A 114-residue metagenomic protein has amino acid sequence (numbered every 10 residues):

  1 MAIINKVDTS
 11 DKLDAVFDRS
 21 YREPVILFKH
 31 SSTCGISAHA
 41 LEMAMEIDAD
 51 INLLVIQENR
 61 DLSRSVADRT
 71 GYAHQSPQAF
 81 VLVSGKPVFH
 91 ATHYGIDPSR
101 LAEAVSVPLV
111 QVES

Functional and structural regions predicted by a protein language model:
M1-Y21, V110-S114: N-terminal leader/targeting and pre-domain segments
L13-I47: Local sequence-structure signature of Cys/Sec-based thiol-disulfide redox active-site neighborhoods
K29, D50-V66: Thiol-based oxidoreductase modules, predominantly thioredoxin-like and allied folds used for disulfide exchange
S37-H39, S63, A91-T92: Short glycine-/acidic-enriched loop or helix-start segments at secondary-structure transitions that form or flank
I47-N52, R100-A102: Short cysteine/histidine-rich metal-coordination sites, predominantly Zn2+-binding motifs
T70-V83: Structural micro-motif
V83-S114: Non-catalytic, surface beta->alpha helical segment in thiol-disulfide oxidoreductase systems
